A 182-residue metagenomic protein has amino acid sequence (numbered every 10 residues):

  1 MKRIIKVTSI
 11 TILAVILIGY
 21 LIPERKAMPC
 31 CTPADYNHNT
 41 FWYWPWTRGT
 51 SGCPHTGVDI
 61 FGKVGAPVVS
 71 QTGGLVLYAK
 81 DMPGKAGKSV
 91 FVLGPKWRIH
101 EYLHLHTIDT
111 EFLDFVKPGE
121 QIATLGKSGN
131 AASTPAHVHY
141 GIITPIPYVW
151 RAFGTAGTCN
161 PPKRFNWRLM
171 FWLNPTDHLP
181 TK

Functional and structural regions predicted by a protein language model:
K2, A14-K88, P118, K127 (+1 more regions): Surface-exposed, glycine-biased beta-strand/turn segments
I5-L13: Sec-dependent signal peptide hydrophobic core
C30-D35, F112-E120, A136, G141-K182: Acidic, glycine-rich catalytic/binding loops that coordinate metals and/or anionic ligands
V58, A66, R98-H100, I108 (+1 more regions): Glycine-centered loop/turn positions within well-structured domains that cap or flank conserved ligand/cofactor-binding
F61, L93-P95, I143: A generic structural motif
S70-D109, P135-H139: Zn2+-dependent peptidoglycan hydrolase active-site motif and core
L125-H139: Active-site loop architecture of trypsin-fold serine endopeptidases
